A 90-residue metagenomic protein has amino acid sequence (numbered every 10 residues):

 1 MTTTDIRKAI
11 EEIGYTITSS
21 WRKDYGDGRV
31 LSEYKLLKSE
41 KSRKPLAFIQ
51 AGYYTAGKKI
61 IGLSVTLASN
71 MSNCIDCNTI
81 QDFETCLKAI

Functional and structural regions predicted by a protein language model:
M1-E40, C74, I80: Negatively charged, low-complexity tracts enriched in Asp/Glu with abundant Ser/Thr
D5, D82-A89: Long, highly charged amphipathic alpha-helices
I13, I17, A56, L87-I90: Short, flexible helical or helix-coil boundary motifs
R43-T85: Intrinsically disordered, low-complexity regulatory segments enriched in Ser/Thr/Pro and charged residues
